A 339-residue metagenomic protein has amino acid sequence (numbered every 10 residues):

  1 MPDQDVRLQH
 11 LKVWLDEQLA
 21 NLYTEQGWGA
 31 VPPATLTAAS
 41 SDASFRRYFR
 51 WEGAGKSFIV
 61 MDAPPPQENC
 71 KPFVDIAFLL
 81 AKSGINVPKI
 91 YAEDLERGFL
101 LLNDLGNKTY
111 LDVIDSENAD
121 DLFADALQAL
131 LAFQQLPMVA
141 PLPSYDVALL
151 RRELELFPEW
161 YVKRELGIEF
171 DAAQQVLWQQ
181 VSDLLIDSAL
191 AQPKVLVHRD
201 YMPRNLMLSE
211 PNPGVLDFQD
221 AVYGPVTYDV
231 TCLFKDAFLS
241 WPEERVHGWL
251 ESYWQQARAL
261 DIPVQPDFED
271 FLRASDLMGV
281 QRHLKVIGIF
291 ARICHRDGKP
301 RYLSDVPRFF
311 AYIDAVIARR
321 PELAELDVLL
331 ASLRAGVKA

Functional and structural regions predicted by a protein language model:
M1-F99, V195, S209-G214, L330-A339: Conserved NTP-binding catalytic cores of kinases and kinase-like/nucleotidyltransferase enzymes across multiple kinase
L11, L15-G27, M138-P143, A148-L149 (+3 more regions): An alpha-helical support segment within catalytic cores of ATP-dependent transferases
A38, F45-W51, V60, F133 (+2 more regions): Active-site acidic catalytic loop and adjacent metal/ATP-binding pocket of ATP-dependent phosphoryl transfer enzymes
S40, S44, F49-L156, V162-G167 (+1 more regions): ATP-binding pocket architecture of kinase catalytic cores
F73, A119-A126, L150, Q174-W178 (+4 more regions): Hydrophobic packing residues in well-ordered alpha-helices of helical domains and bundles
L122, H198, V222-Y223, L272-V280: Secondary-structure capping and boundary motifs in well-ordered enzyme cores
L156-E165, V226-P263, L277-D297, F309-V316: Active-site activation/catalytic loop segments of kinase-like enzymes and analogous catalytic loops in related
G288-A339: ATP/Mg2+ or Mg2+-diphosphate-binding catalytic cores that bind nucleotide phosphates or diphosphates via glycine-rich
